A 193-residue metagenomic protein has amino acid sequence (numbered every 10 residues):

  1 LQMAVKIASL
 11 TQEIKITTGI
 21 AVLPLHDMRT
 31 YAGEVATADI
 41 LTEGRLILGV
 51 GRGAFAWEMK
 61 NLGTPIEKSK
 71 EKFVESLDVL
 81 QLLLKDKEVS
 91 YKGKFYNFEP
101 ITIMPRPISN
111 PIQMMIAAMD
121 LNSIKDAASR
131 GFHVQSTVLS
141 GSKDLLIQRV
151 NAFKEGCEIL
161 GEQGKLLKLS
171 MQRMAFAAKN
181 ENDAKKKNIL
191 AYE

Functional and structural regions predicted by a protein language model:
L1-E193: Active-site-adjacent structural elements that line small-molecule/cofactor binding pockets in enzymes
